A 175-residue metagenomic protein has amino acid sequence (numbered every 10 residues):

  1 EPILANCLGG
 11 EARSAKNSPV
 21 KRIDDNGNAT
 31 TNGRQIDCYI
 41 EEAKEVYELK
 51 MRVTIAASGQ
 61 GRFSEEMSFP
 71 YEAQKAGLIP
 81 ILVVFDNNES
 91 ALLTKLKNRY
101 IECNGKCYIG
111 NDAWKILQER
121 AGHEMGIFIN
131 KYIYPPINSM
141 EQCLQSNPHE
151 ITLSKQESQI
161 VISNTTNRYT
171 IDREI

Functional and structural regions predicted by a protein language model:
E1, E48, E66: Acidic-residue sensor for enzyme active/binding pockets
E1-I23: Acidic-basic catalytic patches of nuclease active cores, encompassing PD-(D/E)XK and other metal-cofactor nuclease
G9-A15, E41-A43, Q74-I79: Secondary-structure boundary elements
P19-I36: Beta-rich nucleic-acid/ligand-interaction surfaces
N32-Y47: Active-site beta-strand-loop-beta-strand hairpin of nuclease catalytic cores that positions key catalytic residues
M51-E102: Catalytic cores of nucleic-acid endonucleases
F85-I175: Domain-level recognition of nuclease-like catalytic cores that cleave nucleotide substrates
